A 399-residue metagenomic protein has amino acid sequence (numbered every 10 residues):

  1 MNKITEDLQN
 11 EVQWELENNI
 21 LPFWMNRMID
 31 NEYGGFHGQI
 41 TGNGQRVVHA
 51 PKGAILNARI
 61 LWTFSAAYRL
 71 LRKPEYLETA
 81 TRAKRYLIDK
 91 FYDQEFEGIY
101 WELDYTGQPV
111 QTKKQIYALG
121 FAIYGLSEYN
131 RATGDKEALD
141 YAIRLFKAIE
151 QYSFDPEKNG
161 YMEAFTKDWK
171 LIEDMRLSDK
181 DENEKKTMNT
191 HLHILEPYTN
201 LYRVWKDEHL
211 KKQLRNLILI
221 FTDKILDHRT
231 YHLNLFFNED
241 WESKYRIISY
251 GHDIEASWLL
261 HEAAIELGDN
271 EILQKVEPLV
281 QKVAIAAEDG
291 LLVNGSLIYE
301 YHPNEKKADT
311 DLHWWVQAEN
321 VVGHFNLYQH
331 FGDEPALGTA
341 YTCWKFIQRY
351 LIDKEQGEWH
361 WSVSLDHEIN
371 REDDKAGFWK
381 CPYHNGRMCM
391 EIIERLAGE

Functional and structural regions predicted by a protein language model:
M1-E399: Glycan-recognition and catalytic cores of secretory/periplasmic carbohydrate-active enzymes
